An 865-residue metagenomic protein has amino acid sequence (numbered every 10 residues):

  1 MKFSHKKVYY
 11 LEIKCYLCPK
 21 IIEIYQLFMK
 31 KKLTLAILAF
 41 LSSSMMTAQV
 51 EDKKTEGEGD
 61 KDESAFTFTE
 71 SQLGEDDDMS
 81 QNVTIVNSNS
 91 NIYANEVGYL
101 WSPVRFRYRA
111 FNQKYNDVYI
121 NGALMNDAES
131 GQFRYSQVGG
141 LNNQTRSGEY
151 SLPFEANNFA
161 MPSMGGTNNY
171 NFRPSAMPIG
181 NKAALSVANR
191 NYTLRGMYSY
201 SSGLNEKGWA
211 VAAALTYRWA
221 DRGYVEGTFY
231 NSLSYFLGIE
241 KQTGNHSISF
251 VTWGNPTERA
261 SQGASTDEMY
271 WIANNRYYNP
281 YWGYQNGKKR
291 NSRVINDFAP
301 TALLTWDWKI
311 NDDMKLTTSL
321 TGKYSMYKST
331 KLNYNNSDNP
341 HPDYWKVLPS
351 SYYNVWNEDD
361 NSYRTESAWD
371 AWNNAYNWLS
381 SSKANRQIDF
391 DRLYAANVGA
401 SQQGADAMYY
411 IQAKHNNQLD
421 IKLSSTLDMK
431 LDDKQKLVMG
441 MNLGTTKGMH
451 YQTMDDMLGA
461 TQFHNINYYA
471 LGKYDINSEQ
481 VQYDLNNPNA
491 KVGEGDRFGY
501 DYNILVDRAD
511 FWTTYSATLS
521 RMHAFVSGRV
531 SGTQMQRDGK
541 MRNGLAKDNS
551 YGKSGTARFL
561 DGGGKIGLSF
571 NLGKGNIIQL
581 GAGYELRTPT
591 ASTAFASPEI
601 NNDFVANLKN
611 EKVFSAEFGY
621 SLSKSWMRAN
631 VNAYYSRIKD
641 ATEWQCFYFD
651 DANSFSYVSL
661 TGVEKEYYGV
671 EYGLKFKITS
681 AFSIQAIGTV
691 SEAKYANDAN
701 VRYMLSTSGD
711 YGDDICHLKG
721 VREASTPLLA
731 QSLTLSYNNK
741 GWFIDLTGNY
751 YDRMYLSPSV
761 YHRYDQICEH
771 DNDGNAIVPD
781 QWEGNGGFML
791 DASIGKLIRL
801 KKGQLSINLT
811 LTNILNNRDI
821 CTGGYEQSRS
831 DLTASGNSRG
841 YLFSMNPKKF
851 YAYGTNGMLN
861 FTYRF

Functional and structural regions predicted by a protein language model:
Q49, K639-D640, I684, Y750-E769 (+1 more regions): C-terminal beta-signal and adjacent terminal beta-strands/loops of Gram-negative outer-membrane beta-barrel proteins
D127-A128, G139-A184, R195: A beta-strand signature from Gram-negative outer-membrane beta-barrel systems, especially the internal plug domain
V187-A220, Y224-Q262, V294-N311, G567: Transmembrane beta-barrel wall of Gram-negative outer-membrane proteins
E240-Q242, S247-T305, K328-A413, I476-G493 (+1 more regions): Acidic/polar loop-and-plug regions of large Gram-negative outer-membrane beta-barrel proteins
E258-A260, A264-S265, M269, Q480-K491 (+9 more regions): Surface-exposed extracellular loop regions of Gram-negative outer-membrane beta-barrel proteins, predominantly
N279-T301, T305, I504, S554-G563 (+6 more regions): Outer-membrane beta-barrel signature, preferentially recognizing the C-terminal barrel domain of Gram-negative
Y410, L437-G573, N700: Signature of Gram-negative outer-membrane beta-barrel scaffolds
R521, Y635-R637, S656-H762, N860-R864: Gram-negative outer-membrane beta-barrel transporters
